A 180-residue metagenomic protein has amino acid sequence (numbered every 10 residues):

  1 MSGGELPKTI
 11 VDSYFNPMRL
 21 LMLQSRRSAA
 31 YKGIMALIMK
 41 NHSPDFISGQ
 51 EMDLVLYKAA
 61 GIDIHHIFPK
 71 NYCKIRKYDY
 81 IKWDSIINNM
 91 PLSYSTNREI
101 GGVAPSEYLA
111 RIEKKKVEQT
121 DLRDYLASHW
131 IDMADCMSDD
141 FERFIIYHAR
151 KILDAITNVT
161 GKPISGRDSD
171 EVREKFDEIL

Functional and structural regions predicted by a protein language model:
M1, I62, H66, K114-Y125: Short, mixed-charge aromatic SLiMs
M1-I64, Y72: Intrinsically disordered, low-complexity N-proximal targeting/linker segments that flank membranes
Y31, G61, P105-S106, Q119 (+2 more regions): Alpha-helix initiation and N-capping motif
L54-N88, A104: Histidine-centered nuclease catalytic patch
C73-R76, G102-E107, M137, I164: Short conserved micro-motifs at the rims of enzyme active sites and ligand-binding pockets
S85, N89-K114: Short Cys/His-centered divalent metal-binding micro-motifs
T120-L180: C-terminal, well-folded lobe of enzymatic/effector domains
